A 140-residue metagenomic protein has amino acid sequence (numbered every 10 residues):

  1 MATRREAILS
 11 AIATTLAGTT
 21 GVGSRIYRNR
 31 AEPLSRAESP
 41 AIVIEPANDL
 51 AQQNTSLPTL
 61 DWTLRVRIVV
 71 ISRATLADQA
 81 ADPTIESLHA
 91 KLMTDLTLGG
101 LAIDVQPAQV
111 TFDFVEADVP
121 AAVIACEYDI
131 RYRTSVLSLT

Functional and structural regions predicted by a protein language model:
M1-S35, P46-T140: Charged, amphipathic alpha-helical segments and their flanking helix caps
E38-I44: A short glycine-rich, His/Asp/Glu-containing loop-to-beta-strand
